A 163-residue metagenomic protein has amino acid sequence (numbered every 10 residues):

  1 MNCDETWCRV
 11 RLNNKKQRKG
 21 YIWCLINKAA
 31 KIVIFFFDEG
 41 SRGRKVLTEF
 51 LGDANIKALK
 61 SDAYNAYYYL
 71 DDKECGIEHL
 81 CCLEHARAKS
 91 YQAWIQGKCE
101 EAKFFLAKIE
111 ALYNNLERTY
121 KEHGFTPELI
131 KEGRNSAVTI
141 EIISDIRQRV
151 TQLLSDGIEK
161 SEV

Functional and structural regions predicted by a protein language model:
M1-V163: Catalytic center-proximal scaffold of phosphoryl-transfer enzymes
